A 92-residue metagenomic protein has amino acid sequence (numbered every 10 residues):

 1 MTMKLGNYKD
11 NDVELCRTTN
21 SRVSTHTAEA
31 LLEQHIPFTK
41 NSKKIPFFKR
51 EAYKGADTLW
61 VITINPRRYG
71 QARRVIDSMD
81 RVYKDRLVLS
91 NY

Functional and structural regions predicted by a protein language model:
M1-Y92: Acidic/polar low-complexity segments and flexible, solvent-exposed patches
